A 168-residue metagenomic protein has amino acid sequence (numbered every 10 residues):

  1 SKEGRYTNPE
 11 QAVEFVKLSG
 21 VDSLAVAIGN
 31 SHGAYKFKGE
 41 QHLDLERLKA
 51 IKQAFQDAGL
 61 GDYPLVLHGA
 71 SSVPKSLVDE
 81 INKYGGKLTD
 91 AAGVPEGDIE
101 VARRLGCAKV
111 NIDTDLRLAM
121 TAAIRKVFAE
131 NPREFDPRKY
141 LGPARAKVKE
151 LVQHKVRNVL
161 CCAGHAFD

Functional and structural regions predicted by a protein language model:
S1-P64, K75-E80, Y84-A92, E96 (+3 more regions): Alpha/beta enzyme core
I28-H32, G69-V73, T114-L118: Glycine-rich beta-alpha junction loops
L65-A70, A108-K109: A short beta-alpha structural unit
K83, V94-D168: C-terminal alpha-helical cap/extension of soluble enzyme domains
